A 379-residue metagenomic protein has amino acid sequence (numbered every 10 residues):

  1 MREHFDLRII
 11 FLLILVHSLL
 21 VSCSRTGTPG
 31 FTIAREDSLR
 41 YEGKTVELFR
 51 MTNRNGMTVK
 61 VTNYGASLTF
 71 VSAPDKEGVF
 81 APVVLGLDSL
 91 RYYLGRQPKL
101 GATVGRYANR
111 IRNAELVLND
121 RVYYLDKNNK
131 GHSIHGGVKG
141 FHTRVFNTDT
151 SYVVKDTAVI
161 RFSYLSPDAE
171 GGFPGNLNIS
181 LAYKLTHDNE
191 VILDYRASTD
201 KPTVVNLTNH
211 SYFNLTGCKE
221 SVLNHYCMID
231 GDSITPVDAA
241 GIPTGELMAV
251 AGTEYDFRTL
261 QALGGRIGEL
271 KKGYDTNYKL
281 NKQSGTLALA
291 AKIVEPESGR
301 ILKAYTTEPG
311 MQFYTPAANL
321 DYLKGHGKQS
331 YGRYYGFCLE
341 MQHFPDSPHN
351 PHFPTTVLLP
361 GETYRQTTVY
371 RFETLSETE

Functional and structural regions predicted by a protein language model:
R2-I10: Bacterial N-terminal signal peptides that target proteins for export
L19-S22: C-terminal motif of bacterial Sec signal peptides marking the signal peptidase cleavage site
S24-E379: An exposed, glycine/acidic-rich loop-and-rim segment of catalytic or binding clefts
